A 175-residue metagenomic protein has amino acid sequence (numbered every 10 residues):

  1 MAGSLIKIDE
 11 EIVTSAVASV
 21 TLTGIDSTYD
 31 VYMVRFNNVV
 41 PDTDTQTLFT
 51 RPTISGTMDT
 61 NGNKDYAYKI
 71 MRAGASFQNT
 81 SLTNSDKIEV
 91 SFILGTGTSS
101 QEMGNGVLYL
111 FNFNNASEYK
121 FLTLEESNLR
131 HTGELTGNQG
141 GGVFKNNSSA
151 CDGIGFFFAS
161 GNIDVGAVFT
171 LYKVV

Functional and structural regions predicted by a protein language model:
A2-V175: Surface-exposed molecular-recognition determinants
